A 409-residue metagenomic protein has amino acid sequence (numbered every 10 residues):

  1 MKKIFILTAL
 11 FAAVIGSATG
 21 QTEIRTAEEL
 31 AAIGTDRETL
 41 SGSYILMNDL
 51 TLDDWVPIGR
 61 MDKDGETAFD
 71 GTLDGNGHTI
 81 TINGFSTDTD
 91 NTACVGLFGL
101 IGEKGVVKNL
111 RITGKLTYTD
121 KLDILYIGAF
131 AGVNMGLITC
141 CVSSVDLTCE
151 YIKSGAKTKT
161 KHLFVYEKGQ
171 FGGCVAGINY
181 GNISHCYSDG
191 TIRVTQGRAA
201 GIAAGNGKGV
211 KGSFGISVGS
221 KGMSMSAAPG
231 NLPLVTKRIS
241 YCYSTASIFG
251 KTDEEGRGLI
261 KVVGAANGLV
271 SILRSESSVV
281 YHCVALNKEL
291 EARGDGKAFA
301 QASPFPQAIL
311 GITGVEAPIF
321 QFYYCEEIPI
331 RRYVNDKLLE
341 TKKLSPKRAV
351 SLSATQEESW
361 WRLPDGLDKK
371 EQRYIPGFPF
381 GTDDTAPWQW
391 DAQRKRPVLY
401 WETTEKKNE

Functional and structural regions predicted by a protein language model:
I4-A13: Sec-dependent N-terminal signal peptides
V14-T19: C-terminal segment of classical bacterial N-terminal signal peptides
G20-E409: Surface-exposed repetitive/solenoidal architectures
